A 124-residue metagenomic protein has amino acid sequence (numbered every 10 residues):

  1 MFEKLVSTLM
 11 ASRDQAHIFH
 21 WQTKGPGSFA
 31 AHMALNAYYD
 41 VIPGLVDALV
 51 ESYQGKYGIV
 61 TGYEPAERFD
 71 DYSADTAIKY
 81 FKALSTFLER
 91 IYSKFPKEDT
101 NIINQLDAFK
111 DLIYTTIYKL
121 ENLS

Functional and structural regions predicted by a protein language model:
M1-S12, S73-A77: Disorder-to-helix initiation segments
F2, R13-H20, V46, V50-Y53 (+2 more regions): A structural signal for well-ordered alpha-helices, especially hydrophobic packing surfaces of coiled-coils
E3-V6, M10, N36, P43 (+1 more regions): Short amphipathic alpha-helical segments with heptad-repeat character
S12-A37, S93-E98: Helix-loop segments that flank and shape redox-cofactor active sites
F29-T61: Conserved alpha-helical segments that form or flank metal/cofactor-binding pockets of metalloenzymes
P65-L120: Acidic/histidine-rich alpha-helical segments that form the ligand environment of transition-metal centers
